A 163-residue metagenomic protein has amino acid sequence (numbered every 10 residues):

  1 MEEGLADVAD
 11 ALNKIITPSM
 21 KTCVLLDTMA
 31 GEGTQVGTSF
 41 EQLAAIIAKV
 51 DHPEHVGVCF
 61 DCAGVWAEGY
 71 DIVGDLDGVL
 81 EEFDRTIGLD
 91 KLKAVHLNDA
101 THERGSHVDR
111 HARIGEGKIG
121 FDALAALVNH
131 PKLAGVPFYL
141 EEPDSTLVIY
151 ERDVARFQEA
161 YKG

Functional and structural regions predicted by a protein language model:
M1-G57, I149: Active-site acidic/histidine proton-transfer and metal-coordination neighborhood in alpha/beta enzyme cores
E2, V36-F40, A44, W66-G135 (+1 more regions): Gly/Pro-rich active-site loop or hairpin
I15-V24, V50-H55, T86-D90, A123-V136 (+1 more regions): A structural motif corresponding to the C-terminal end of an alpha-helix and its immediate exit/capping segment
V24, D61, V95, F138: Conserved, mostly hydrophobic/aromatic
E32, V58, C62-E68: Short acidic, Gly/Ser-rich segments with clustered Asp/Glu that frequently serve as metal-coordination loops in enzyme
P137-I149: A short, acidic, flexible beta-alpha connecting loop/helix-capping segment that sits on the rim of active
L147-G163: C-terminal helical cap(s) of enzyme catalytic domains, especially alpha/beta-barrels
